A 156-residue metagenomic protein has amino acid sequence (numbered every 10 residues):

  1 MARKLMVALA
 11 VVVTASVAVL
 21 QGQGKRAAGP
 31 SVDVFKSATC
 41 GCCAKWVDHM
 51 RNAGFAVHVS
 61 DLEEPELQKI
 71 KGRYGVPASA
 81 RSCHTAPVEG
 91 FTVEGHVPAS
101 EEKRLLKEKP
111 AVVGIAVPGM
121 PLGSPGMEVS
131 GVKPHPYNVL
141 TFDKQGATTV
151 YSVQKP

Functional and structural regions predicted by a protein language model:
M1-K4: Positively charged n-region of N-terminal signal peptides that target proteins for export
A8-S16: Bacterial N-terminal signal peptides
S16-A27: Bacterial Sec-dependent signal peptides at the C-terminal "C-region" and cleavage site
R26-A53: Local sequence-structure signature of Cys/Sec-based thiol-disulfide redox active-site neighborhoods
G29, D33-S37, V59, P65-K69 (+4 more regions): Mature soluble domains of exported/periplasmic/lumenal proteins and thiol-rich metal-chelating peptides
T39, W46, E63-E66, P98-E102: Stable alpha-helical elements in mature extracytoplasmic
A44-H84, V88-E89: N-terminal, post-signal-peptide region of Sec/Tat-exported proteins
G72-P156: Thiol/selenol-based redox catalytic cores and closely related redox-interacting motifs
